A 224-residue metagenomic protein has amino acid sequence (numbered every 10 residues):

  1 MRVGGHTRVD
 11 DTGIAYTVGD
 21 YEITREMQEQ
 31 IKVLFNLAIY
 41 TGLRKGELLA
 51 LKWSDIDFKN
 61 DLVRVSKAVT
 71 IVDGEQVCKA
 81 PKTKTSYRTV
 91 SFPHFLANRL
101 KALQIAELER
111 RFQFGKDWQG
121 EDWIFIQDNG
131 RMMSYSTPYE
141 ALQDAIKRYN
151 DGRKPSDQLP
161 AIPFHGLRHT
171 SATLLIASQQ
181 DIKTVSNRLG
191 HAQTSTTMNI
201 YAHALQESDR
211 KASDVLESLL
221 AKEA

Functional and structural regions predicted by a protein language model:
R2-I31, T41, V90, A106-K116 (+2 more regions): Short, basic (Lys/Arg/His-rich) helix/loop patches that form interaction surfaces in the mid-to-C-terminal regions
R2-R25, N60, D73-Y87, S91-L96 (+6 more regions): C-terminal secondary-structure termini that scaffold catalytic or DNA-interacting sites
G5-V18, A38-V69: Short, charged phosphate-coordinating catalytic segments
G46, S136, S195: Key DNA-contact positions within bacterial/archaeal DNA-binding proteins
D55-L62, Q180-I200: Short, polar N-cap/turn motifs at the start of nucleic acid-interacting alpha helices
V69-I71, A97, L189-V215: Catalytic-site neighborhood detector that most strongly recognizes the C-terminal catalytic loop/helix of tyrosine
